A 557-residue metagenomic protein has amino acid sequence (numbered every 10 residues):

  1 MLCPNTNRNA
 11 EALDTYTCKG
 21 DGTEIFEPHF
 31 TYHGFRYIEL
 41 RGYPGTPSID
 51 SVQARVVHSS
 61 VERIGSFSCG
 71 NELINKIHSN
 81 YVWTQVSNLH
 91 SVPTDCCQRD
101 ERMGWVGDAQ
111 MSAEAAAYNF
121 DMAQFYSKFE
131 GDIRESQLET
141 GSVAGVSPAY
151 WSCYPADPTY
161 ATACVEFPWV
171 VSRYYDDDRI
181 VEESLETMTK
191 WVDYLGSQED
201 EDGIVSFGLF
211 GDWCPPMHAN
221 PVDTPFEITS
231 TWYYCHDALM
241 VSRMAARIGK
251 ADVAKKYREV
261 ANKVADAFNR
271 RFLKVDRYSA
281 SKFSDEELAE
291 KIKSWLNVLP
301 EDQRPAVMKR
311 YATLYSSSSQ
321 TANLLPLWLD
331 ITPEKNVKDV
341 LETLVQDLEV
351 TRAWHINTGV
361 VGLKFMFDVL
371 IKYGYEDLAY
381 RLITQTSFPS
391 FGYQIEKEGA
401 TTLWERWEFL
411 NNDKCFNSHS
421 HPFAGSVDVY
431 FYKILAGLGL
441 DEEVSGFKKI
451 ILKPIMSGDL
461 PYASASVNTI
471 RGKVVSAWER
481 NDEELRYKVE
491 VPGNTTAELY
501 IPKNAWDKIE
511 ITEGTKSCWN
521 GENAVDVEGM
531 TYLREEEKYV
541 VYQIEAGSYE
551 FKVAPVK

Functional and structural regions predicted by a protein language model:
M1-R99, G107-D108, Q124-F125, I133 (+4 more regions): Extracellular/oxidizing-compartment recognition motifs
L2-E11, A123-D223, S387-F409: Helix-terminus loop motifs that line ligand-binding clefts
N5-N7, E11-T15, K19-G20, H90-C96 (+3 more regions): The feature captures the catalytic groove of carbohydrate-active enzymes
E27-F30, R41, G107-S136, V165-V181 (+4 more regions): Alpha-helical support elements that line or immediately flank enzyme active sites and cofactor-binding pockets
I38, Y81, S112, D177 (+4 more regions): Conserved hydrophobic/aromatic pocket- or pore-lining residues that grip, position, or stack substrates in active sites
N75-H78, V82, A123-R134, V165 (+7 more regions): Hydrophobic core segments within long, regular secondary-structure runs in both alpha- and beta-rich folds
E259, D377-K557: Non-catalytic C-terminal accessory modules of carbohydrate-active enzymes
T351-Q394: Repeat-solenoid scaffold signature
